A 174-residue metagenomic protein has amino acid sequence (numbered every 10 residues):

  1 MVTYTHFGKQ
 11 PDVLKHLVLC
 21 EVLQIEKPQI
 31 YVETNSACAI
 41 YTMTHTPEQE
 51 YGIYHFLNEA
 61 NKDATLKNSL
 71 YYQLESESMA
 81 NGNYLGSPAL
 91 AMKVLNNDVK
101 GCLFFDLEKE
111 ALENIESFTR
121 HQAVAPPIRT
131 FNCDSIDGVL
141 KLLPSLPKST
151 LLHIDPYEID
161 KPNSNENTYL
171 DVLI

Functional and structural regions predicted by a protein language model:
M1-I174: Class I S-adenosyl-L-methionine-dependent methyltransferase catalytic core
